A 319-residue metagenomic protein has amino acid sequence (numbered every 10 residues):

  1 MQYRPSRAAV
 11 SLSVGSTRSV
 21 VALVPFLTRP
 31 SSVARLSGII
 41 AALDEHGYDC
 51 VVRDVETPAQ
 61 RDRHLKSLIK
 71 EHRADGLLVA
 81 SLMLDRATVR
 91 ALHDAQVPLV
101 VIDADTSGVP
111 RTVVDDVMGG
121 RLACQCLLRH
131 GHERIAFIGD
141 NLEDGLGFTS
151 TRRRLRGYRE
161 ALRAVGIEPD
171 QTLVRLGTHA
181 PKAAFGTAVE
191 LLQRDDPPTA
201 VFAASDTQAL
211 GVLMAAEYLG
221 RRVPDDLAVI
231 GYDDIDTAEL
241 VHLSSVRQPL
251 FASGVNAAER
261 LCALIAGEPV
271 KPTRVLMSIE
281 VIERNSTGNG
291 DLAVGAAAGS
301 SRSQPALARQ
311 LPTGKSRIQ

Functional and structural regions predicted by a protein language model:
M1-R7: Alpha-helical "hinge/linker" immediately C-terminal to small N-terminal DNA-binding modules
R7, R18-Q125, R129, R309 (+2 more regions): Alpha-helical recognition/docking segments in bacterial nutrient-uptake and carbohydrate-utilization systems
A22, R73-S81, A136-I138, V174 (+2 more regions): Periplasmic-binding protein-like
P25-A34, V52-R61, T112-L122, I138-T187 (+5 more regions): Hinge/beta->alpha junction and helix N-cap segments in small-molecule ligand-binding domains
G38-A42, A91, A95, R153-V165 (+1 more regions): Alpha-helical structural signal in soluble globular domains
R61-A74, K182-D196: Short, well-structured alpha-helical segments in soluble
F185, V189-Q319: Flexible loop/turn connectors
